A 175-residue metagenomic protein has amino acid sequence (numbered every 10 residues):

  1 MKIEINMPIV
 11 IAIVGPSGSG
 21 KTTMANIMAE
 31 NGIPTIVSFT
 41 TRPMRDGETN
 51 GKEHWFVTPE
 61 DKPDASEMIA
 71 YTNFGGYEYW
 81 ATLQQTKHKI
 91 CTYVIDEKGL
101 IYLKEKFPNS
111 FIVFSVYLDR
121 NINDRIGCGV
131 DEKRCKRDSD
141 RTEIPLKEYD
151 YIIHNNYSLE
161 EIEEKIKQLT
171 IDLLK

Functional and structural regions predicted by a protein language model:
I13: Hydrophobic anchor at the beta1->P-loop junction of P-loop NTPases
P16: P-loop (Walker A) phosphate-binding loop of NTP-binding proteins
S19: ATP-binding Walker
T22: Walker A/P-loop
E30-S38: Post-Walker A helix-loop "phosphate-sensing" segment adjacent to the P-loop in P-loop NTPases
T40-K98: ATP-dependent small-molecule kinase phosphotransfer cores that center on conserved nucleotide phosphate-binding segments
T92-D96, F107-G129, H154: Conserved phosphate-donor/acceptor-positioning beta-strand/loop module used by diverse small-molecule
G127-K175: Small-molecule kinase domains that catalyze NTP-dependent phosphoryl transfer to phosphate-bearing small molecules
